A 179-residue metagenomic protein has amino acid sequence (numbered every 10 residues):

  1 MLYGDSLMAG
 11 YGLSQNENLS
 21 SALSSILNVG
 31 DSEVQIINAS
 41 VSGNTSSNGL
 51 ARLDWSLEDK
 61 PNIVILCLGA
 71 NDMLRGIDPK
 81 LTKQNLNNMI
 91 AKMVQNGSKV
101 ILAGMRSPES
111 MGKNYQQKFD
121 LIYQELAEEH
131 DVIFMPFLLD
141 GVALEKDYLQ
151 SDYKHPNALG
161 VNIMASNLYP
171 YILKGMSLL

Functional and structural regions predicted by a protein language model:
M1-S42, R52-K60: Serine-esterase "nucleophile elbow" of acetyl-processing enzymes
S6, G12-S14, S42-T45, N71 (+2 more regions): Gly/Ser/Thr-rich beta-alpha loop segments that engage phosphate groups in nucleotides
S32, N48-L179: Alpha-helical cap/lid subdomain in secreted, periplasmic, or secretory-pathway luminal O-acyl-processing enzymes
